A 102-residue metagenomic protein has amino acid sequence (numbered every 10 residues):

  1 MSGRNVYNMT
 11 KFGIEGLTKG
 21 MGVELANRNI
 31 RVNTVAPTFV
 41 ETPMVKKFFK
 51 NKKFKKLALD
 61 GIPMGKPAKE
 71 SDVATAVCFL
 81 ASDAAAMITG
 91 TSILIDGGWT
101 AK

Functional and structural regions predicted by a protein language model:
G3, N27, F39-I62: A glycine/serine/threonine-rich, flexible loop-to-helix segment that serves as the NAD(P) cofactor-binding "lid"
Y7, E15, K66: Catalytic tyrosine of NAD(P)H-dependent dehydrogenase/reductases that use a Tyr as the general acid/base
T10, T18: Active-site helix of classical SDR
E15, V32, A36-K47, I95: Short, flexible catalytic-loop segment of classical short-chain dehydrogenase/reductase
V23-N27, A86: Alpha-helical segment proximal to the catalytic Tyr-Lys
R28, N33, T91: Rossmann-like NAD(H)/NADP(H) cofactor-binding core
I62-V73, A84: A conserved structural motif in NAD(P)-dependent oxidoreductases
A86-T100: Short-chain dehydrogenase/reductase
